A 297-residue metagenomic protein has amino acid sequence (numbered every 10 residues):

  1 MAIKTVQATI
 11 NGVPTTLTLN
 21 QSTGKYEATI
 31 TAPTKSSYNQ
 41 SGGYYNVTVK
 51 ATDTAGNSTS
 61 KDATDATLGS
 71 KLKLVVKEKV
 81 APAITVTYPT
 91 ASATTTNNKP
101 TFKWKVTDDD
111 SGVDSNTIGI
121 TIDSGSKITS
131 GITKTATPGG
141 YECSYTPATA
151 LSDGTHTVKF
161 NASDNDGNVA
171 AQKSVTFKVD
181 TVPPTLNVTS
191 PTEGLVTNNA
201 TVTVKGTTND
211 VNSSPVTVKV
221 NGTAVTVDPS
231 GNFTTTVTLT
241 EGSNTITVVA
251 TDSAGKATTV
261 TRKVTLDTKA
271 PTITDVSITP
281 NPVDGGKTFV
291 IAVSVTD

Functional and structural regions predicted by a protein language model:
M1-K4, D108-S115, N209-T217, T296-D297: Extracellular acidic loop/turn motifs
P14-S22, A32, T129-K134, A224-P229: Short, surface-exposed loop motifs enriched in S/T, G, D/E and P with embedded aromatic residues
S22-T34, A136-Y145, P229-T234: Aromatic sugar-binding surface patches on proteins that engage polysaccharides or sugar-phosphate polymers
T34-Y44, A148-T155, T236-S243: Surface-exposed, short loops/turns at beta-strand junctions within beta-sandwich domains
D53, D65-T85, S174-N187, R262-P271: Flexible, low-complexity linkers/stalks enriched in Thr/Pro that connect modular domains
A91-N98, E193-A200, P280-K287: Short, solvent-exposed loop/linker segments at the N-terminal edge of repeated beta-sheet extracellular domains
